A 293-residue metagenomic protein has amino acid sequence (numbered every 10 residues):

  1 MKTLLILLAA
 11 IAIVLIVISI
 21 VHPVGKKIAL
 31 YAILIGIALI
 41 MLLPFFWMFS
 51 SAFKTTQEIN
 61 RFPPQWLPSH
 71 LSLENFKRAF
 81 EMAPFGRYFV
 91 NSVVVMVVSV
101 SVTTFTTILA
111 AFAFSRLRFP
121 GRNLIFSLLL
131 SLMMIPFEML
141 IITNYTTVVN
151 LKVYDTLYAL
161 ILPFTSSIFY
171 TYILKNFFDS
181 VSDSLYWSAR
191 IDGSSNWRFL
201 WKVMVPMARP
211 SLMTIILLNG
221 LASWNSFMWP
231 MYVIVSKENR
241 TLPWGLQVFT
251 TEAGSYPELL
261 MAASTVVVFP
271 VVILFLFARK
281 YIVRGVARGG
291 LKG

Functional and structural regions predicted by a protein language model:
M1-G25: Transmembrane alpha-helices
K26-G293: A structural signal for multi-pass alpha-helical bundles of membrane permease subunits that mediate small-molecule
